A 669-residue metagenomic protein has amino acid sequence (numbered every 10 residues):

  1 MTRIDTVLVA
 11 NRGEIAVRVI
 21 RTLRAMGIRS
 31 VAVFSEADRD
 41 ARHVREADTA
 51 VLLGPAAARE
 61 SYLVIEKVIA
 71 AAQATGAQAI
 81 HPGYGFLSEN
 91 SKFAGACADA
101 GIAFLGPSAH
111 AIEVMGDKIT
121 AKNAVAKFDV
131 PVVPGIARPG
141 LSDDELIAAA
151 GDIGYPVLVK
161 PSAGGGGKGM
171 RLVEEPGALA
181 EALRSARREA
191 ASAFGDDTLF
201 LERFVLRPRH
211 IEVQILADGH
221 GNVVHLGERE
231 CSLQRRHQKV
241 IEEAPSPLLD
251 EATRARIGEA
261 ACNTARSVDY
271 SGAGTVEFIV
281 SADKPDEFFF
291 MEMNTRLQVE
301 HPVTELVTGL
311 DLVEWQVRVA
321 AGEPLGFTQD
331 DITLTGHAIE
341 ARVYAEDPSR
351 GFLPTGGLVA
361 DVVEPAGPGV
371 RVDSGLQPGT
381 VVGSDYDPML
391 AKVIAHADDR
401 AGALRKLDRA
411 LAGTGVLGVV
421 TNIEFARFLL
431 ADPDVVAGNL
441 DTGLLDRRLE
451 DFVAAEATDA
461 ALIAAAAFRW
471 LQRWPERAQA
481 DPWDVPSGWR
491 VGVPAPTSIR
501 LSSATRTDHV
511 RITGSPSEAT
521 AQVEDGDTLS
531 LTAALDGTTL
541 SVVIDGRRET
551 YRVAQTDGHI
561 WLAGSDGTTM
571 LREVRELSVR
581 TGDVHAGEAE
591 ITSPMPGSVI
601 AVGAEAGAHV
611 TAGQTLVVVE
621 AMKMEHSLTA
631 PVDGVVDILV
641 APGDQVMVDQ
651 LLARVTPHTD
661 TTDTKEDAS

Functional and structural regions predicted by a protein language model:
M1-V276, V280-H301: N-terminal beta-alpha lobe that positions the nucleotide/phosphoryl donor in ATP/NTP-coupled carboxylate activation
D5, K168, P245, D387-V393 (+1 more regions): Short amphipathic alpha-helical segments
E175, A217-N222, V280-P285, A366 (+3 more regions): Short acidic-glycine loop/turn motifs at beta-strand connectors
F200, R552, R572, S598 (+1 more regions): Residues located in well-ordered beta-strands
A261, P302-D525, A612-T615, Q645-S669: Catalytic cores of soluble metabolic enzymes centered on carboxylation/carboxyl-transfer
T513-T550: Conserved nucleotide-binding/hydrolysis modules and their immediate coupling elements across P-loop/ASCE NTPase motors
R548, R552-S593: Catalytic P-loop NTP-binding/switch module of NTPases
R580-S669: Structured functional modules or segments
